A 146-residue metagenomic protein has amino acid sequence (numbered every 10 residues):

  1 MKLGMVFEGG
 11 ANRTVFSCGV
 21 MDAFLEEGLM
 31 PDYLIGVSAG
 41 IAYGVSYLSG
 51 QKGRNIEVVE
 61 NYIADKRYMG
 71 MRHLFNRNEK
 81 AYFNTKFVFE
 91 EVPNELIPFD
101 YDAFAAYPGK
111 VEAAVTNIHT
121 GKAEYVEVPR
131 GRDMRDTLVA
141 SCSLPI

Functional and structural regions predicted by a protein language model:
M1-V37, V45-I146: Patatin-like phospholipase
